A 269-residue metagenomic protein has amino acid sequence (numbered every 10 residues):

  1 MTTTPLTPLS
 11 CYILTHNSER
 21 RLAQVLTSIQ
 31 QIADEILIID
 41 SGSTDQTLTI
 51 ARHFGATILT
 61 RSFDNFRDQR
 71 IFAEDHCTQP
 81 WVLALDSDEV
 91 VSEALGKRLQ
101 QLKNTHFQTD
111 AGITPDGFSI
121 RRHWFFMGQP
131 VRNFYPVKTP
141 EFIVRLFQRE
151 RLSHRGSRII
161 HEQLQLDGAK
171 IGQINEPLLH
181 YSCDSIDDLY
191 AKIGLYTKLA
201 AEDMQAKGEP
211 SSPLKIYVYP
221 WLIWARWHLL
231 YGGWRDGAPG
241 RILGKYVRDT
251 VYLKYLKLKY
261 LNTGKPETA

Functional and structural regions predicted by a protein language model:
M1-S28: N-proximal low-complexity "stem/linker" segments adjacent to membrane-targeting elements
A23, D45-F54, A94-L95: Acidic helix N-cap motif at the loop->helix transition within catalytic regions of sugar-transfer enzymes
T27-I36: Short, acidic, metal-binding catalytic loop of nucleotide-sugar glycosyltransferases
S28, D40-T49, F63, D86: A conserved acidic beta->alpha catalytic loop
I32, H53-G55, F142, D167: Short, structured coil segments at secondary-structure junctions
D34, L48-H76: Conserved donor nucleotide-binding strand/loop of the catalytic core
I71-E74, L85, S92-K265: Catalytic-site signature of metal-activated, phosphate-bearing donor transferases, centered on the GT-A/GT-A-like
V82: Short aromatic/hydrophobic "clamp" motif used to bind/position activated sugar donors
